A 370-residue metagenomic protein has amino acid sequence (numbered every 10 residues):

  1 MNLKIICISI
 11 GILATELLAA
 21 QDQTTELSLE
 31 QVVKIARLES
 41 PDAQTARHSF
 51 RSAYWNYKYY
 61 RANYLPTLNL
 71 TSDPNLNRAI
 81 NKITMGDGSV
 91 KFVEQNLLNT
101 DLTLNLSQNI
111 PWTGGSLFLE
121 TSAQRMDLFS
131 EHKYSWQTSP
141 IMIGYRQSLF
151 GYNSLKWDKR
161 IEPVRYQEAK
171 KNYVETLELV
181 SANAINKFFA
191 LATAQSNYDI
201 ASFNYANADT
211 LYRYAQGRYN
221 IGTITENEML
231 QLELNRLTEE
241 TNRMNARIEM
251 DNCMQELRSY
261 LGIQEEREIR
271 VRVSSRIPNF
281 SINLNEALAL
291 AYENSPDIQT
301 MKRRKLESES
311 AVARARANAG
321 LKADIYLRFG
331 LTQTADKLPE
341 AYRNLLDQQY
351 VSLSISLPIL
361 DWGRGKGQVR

Functional and structural regions predicted by a protein language model:
M1-C7: Bacterial N-terminal signal peptides that target proteins for export
A14-T15: N-terminal signal peptide c-region/cleavage motif recognized by signal peptidases
A20-D101, L149-F150, S154-W157, I161-P163 (+3 more regions): Bacterial Sec-pathway N-terminal export signals of envelope proteins
L27, K159-Y166, K170-L290: Periplasmic alpha-helical coiled-coil/stalk elements that build and connect Gram-negative outer-membrane
K34-Q44, R51-T67, T103-S135, I143-R160 (+5 more regions): A glycine-/polar-enriched beta->alpha junction
S72-I143, V271-S281, A313, Y326-L357: Small/polar, glycine/serine/threonine/aspartate-rich low-complexity segments that form flexible
R303-L306, P339-E340, G367-R370: Composition- and surface-driven signal marking solvent-exposed, interaction-prone regions in large proteins
